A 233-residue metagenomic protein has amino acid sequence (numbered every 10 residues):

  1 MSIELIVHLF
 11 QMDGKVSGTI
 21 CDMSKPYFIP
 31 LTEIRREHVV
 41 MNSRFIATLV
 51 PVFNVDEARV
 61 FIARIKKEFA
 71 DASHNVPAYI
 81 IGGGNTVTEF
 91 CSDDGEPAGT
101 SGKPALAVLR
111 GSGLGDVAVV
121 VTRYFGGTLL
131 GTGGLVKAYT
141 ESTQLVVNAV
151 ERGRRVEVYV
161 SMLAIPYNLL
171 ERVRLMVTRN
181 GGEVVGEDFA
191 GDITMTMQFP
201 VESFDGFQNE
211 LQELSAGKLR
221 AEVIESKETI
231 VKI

Functional and structural regions predicted by a protein language model:
S2-K15: N-terminal amphipathic/hydrophobic targeting modules at extreme N-termini, encompassing cleavable Sec/SRP-type signal
C21-G99, E222-K232: C-terminal regulatory domains involved in ligand/effector binding and gene-expression control
S101-A149: Active-site beta-strand/loop microenvironment that shapes enzyme catalytic pockets
G153-Y167: Short glycine-/aliphatic-rich beta-strand segments at the starts of folded cytosolic domains
A164-G181: Short amphipathic alpha-helix segments
M176-T178, F207-L214: Short amphipathic alpha-helices in soluble, non-transmembrane regions that often serve as interface/regulatory elements
V185-D188, S215-T229: Conserved short beta-strand edge segments in small beta-sheet-based binding/regulatory domains
M197, S203-G206: Terminal, non-globular segments
